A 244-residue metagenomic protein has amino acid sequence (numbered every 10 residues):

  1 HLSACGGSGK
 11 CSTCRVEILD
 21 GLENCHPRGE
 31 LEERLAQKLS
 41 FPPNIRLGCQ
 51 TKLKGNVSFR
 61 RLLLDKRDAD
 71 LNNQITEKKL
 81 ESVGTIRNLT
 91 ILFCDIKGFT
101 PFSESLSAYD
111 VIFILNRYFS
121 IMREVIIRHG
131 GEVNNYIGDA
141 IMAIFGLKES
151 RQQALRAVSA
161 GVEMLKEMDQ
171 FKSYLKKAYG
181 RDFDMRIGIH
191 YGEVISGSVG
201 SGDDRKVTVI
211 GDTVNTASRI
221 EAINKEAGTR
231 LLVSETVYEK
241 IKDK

Functional and structural regions predicted by a protein language model:
H1-E23, L39-G55: Local cysteine-cluster metal-coordination motifs and their immediate loop/turn environment, predominantly Fe-S cluster
A4-G7, V133-Y136, K177-Y179: Short beta-strand
E32-R87, D169: Regulatory cytosolic signal-relay segments
C49, I141, M185-Y191: A structural signal for short, well-ordered beta-strand segments
S82-S159: Catalytic NTP-binding/metal-coordinating core of nucleotidyl cyclase/transferase enzymes
N116-G131, L147-I187, D212-I223: Alpha-helical scaffold within the catalytic cores of cyclic-nucleotide enzymes
F145-Q153, I187-K206, E226-A227: Catalytic strand-loop-helix junctions within cyclic-nucleotide turnover domains
K225-K244: Cytosolic regulatory/linker segments at or just downstream of nucleotide-handling modules in signal-transduction
